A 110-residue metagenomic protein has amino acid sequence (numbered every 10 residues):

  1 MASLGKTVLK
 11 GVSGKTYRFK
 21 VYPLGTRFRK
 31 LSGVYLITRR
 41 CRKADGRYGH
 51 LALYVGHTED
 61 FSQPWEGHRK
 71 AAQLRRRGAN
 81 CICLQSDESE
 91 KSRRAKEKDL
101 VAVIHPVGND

Functional and structural regions predicted by a protein language model:
M1-E59, Q63-E66, Q85-A102: GIY-YIG nuclease catalytic motif and its immediate N-terminal context
S62-I82: A broadly used, surface-exposed interaction patch
P106-D110: Coupling/hinge elements of helicase-like and P-loop NTPase modules
